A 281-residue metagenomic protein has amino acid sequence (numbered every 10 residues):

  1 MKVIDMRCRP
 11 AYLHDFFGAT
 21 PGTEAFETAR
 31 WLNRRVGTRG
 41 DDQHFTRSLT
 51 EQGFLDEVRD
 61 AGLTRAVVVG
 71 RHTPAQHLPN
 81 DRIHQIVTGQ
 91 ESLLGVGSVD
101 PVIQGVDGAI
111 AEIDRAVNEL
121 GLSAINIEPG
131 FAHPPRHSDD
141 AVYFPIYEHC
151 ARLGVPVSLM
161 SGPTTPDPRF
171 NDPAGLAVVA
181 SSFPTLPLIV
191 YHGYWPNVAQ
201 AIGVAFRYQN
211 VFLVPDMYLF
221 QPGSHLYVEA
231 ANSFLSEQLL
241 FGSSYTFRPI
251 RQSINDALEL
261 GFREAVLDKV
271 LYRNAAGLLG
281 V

Functional and structural regions predicted by a protein language model:
M1-M6, L13-D60, R65, L235-Q238 (+1 more regions): Mid-to-C-terminal alpha-helical segments outside catalytic/metal-binding sites
R7, V58, I83, A116 (+6 more regions): Conserved, mostly hydrophobic/aromatic
C8-P10, G70-R71, G97-P101, N126-P129 (+4 more regions): A cross-domain feature marking catalytic cores of carbohydrate-active enzymes and several ubiquitous metabolic/repair
A11-L13, T73-Q76, V102-G105, G130-H133 (+4 more regions): Active-site environment of divalent metal-dependent phosphoester hydrolases
G53-E57, P79-I86, E112-A116, V142-I146 (+4 more regions): A general structural detector for well-ordered alpha-helical segments in enzyme core domains, enriched
T64-R65, T73-S158, T164-T165: Active-site gating/metal-coordination segments in enzymes
Q104-R115, E119-S138, Y143-I146, Y227-F241 (+1 more regions): Ligand-binding grooves and catalytic loops that recognize ribose/phosphate and carbohydrate rings, and esterified lipid
L120-A124, R136-L240: Catalytic pocket-lining loop regions of alpha/beta-barrel enzymes, especially the amidohydrolase/enolase/GH5 lineages
